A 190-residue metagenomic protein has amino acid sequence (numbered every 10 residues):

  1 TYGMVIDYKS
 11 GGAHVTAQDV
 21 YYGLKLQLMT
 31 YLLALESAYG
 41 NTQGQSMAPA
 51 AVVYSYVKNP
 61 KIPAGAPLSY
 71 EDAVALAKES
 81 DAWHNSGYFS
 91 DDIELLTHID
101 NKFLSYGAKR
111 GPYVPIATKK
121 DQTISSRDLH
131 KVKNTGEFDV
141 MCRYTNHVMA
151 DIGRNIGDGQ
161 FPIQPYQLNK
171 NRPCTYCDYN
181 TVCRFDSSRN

Functional and structural regions predicted by a protein language model:
T1-N190: Structural signature of nuclease core domains in nucleic-acid processing machines
